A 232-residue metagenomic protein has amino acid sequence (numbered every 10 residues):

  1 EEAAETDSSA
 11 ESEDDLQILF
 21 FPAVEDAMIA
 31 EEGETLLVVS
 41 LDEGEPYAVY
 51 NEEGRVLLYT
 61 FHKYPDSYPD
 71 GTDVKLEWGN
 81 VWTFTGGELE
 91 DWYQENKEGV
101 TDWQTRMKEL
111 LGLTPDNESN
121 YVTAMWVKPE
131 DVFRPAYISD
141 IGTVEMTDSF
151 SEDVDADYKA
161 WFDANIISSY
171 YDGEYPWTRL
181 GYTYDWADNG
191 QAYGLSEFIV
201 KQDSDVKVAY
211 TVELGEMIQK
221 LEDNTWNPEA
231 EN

Functional and structural regions predicted by a protein language model:
E1-A10: Short, low-complexity, disordered segments immediately C-terminal to signal peptides in bacterial exported proteins
A10-W82: ADP-ribose/NAD+-binding catalytic cleft of ART/PARP-like enzymes
D42-V49, Q104-P115: Intrinsically disordered, low-complexity boundary segments flanking structured domains
Y64-D66, E88-E90, E130-F133: Solvent-exposed loop/turn segments at secondary-structure junctions within structured extracellular/periplasmic domains
D73, N96-G99, Y137-D140: Surface-exposed beta-strand edges and their flanking turn/coil or helix-capping segments
L76-G79, F84, D102, N117-V122: Short, well-structured alpha-helical interface segments that form or flank functional binding sites
G86-Q104, K108-L110: Short active-site loop/helix that positions an aromatic residue
K108-N232: Conserved NAD+-utilizing ADP-ribose enzyme module
